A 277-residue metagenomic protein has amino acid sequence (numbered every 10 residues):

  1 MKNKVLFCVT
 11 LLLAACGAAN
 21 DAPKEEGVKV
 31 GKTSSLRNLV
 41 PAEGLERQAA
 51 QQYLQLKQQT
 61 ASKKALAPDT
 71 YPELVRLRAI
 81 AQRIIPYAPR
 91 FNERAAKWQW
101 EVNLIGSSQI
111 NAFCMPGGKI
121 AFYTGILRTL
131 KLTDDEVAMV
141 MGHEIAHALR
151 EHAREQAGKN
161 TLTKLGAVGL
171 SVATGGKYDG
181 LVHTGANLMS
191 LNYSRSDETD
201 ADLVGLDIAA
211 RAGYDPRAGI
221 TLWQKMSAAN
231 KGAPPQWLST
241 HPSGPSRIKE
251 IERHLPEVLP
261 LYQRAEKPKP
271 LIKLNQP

Functional and structural regions predicted by a protein language model:
K2-K4, C16-P277: A Zn2+-metalloprotease active-site environment signal
T10-C16: Hydrophobic h-region of N-terminal signal peptides that target proteins for export in Gram-negative bacteria
